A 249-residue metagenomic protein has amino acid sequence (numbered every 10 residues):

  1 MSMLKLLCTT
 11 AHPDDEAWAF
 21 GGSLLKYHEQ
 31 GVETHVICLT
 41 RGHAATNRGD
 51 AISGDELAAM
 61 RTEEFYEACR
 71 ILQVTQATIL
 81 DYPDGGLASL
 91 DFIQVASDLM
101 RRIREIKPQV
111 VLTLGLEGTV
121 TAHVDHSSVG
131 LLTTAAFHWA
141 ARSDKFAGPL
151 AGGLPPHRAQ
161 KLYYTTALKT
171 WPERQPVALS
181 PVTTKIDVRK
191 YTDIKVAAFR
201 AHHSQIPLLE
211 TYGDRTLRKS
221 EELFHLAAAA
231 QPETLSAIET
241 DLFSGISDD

Functional and structural regions predicted by a protein language model:
M1-I106, R142: Active-site rim/loop-helix segments in enzyme catalytic domains that contact anionic ligands
S2-L7, G85, S89-D249: Metal-dependent de-N-acetylase/amidase catalytic core
